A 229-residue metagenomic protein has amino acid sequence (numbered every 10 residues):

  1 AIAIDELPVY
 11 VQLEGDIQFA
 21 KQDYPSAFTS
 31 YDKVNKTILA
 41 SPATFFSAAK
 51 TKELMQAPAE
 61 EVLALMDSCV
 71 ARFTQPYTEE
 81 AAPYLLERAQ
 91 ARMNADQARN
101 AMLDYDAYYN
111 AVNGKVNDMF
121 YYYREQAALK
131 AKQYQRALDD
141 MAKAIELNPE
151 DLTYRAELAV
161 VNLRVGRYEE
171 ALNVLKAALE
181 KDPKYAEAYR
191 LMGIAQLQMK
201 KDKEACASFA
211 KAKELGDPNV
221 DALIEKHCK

Functional and structural regions predicted by a protein language model:
A3-I4, T37, R72-P76, A111-N113 (+3 more regions): Structural marker of alpha-solenoid helical repeat scaffolds
L7-P8, S41, P76, A81 (+4 more regions): Residue-level recognition of tetratricopeptide repeat
Y10-V11, T44, Y84, F120 (+3 more regions): TPR alpha-solenoid repeat register
A20, L54-M55, N94, K130 (+2 more regions): Register position in tetratricopeptide repeats
